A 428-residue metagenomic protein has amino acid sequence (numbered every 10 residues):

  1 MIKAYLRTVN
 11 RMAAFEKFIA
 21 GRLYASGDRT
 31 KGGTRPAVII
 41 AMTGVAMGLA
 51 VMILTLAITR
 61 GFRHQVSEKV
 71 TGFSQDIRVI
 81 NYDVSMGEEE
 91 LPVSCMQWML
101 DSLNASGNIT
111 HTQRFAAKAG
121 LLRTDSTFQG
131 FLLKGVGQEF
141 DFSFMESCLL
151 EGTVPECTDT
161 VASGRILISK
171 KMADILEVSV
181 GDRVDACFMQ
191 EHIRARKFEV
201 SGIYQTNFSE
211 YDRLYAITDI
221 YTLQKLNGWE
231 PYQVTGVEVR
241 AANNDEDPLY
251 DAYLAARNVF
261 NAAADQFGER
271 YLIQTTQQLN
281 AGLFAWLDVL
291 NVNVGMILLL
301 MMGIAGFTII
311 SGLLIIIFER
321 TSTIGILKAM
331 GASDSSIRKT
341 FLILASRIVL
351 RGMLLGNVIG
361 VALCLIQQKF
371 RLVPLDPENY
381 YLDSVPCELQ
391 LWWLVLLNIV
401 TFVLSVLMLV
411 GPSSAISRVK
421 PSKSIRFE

Functional and structural regions predicted by a protein language model:
I2-L49, E428: N-terminal Sec/SRP start-transfer signal
G33-F62, D288-T323, S346-L355, V403-L409: Hydrophobic alpha-helical transmembrane segments of multi-pass inner-membrane transport and secretion
A50-L132, C157-T160: Hydrophobic, regular-secondary-structure patches
A116, F131-V136, T153-T222: Hydrophobic secondary-structure segments that place a key small or acidic residue at a functional site
M189-V294: Mechanotransmission and gating elements of multispan inner-membrane complexes involved in transport and envelope
L314-I316, T323-Q368: Transmembrane alpha-helical interface segments in multi-pass membrane proteins
R351-L397, V410, S414, R418: Short helix-loop junctions at transmembrane helix boundaries
S414-E428: Short cytosolic juxtamembrane segments of multi-pass membrane proteins
